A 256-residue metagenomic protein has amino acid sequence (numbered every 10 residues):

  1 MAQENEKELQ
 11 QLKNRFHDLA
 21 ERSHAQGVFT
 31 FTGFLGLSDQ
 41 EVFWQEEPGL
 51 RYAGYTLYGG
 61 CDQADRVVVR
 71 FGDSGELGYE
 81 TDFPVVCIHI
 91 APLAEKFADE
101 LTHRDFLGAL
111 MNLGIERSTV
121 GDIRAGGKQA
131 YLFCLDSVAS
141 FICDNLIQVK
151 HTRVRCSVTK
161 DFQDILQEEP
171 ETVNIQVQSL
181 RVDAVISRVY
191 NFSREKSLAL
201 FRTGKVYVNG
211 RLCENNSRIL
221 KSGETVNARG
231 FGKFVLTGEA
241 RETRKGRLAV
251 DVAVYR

Functional and structural regions predicted by a protein language model:
M1-V189, L212, I219, G232-R256: Ferredoxin-like alpha/beta domains used as RNA- or RNAP-binding modules
F192-S193, L200: Forkhead-associated
L200-F201, L220: Short, well-ordered loop/turn sites that connect or cap secondary structure elements
N209-G210, R229: Short strand-turn-strand beta-turns centered on an Asx-Gly dipeptide
G223-E224: Structural motif
